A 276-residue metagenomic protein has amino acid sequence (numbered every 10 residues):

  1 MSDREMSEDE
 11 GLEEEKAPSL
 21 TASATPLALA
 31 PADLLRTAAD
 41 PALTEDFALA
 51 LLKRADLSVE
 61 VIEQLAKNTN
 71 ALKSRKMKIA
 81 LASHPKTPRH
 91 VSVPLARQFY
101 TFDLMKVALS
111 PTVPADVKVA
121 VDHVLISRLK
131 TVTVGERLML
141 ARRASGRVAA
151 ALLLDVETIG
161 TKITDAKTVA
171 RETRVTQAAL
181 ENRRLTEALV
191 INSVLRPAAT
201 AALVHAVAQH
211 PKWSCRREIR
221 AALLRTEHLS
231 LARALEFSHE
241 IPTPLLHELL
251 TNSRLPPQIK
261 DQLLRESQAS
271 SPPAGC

Functional and structural regions predicted by a protein language model:
S2-C276: Alpha-helical scaffold segments
